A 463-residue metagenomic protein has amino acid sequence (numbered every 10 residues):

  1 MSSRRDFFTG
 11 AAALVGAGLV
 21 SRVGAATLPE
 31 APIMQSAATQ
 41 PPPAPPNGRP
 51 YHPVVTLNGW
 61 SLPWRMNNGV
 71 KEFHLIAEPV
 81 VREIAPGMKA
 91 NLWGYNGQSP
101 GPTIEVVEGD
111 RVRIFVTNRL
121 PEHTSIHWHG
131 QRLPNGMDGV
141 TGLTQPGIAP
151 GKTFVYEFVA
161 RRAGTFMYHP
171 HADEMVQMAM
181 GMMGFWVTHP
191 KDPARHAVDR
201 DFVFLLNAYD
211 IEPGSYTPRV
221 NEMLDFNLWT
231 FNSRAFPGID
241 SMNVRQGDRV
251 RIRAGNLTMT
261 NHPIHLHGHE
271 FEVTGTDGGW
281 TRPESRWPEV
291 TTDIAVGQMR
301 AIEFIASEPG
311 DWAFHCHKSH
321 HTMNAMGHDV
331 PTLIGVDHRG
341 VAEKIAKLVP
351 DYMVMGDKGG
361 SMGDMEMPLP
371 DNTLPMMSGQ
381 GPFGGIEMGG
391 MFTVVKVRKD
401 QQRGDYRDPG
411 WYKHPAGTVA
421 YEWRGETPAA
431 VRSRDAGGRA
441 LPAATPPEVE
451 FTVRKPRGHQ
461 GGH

Functional and structural regions predicted by a protein language model:
S2-H463: Copper-binding active sites and cupredoxin-like electron-transfer domains, recognizing His/Cys-rich ligand loops
